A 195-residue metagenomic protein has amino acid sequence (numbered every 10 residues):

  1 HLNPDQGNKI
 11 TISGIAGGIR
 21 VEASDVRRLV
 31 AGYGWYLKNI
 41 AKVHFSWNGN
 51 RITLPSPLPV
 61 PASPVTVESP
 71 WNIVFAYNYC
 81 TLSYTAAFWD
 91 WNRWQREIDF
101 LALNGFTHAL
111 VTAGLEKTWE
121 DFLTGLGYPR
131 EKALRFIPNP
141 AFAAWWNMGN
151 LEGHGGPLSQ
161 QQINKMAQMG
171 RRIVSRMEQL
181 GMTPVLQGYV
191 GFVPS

Functional and structural regions predicted by a protein language model:
L2-Q6, T11-E22, V26, R51 (+2 more regions): Aromatic-lined carbohydrate-binding surfaces of glycoside hydrolases
R27-I40: Short active-site loop/helix that positions an aromatic residue
A41-P61: The feature marks proteins involved in alpha-glucan
